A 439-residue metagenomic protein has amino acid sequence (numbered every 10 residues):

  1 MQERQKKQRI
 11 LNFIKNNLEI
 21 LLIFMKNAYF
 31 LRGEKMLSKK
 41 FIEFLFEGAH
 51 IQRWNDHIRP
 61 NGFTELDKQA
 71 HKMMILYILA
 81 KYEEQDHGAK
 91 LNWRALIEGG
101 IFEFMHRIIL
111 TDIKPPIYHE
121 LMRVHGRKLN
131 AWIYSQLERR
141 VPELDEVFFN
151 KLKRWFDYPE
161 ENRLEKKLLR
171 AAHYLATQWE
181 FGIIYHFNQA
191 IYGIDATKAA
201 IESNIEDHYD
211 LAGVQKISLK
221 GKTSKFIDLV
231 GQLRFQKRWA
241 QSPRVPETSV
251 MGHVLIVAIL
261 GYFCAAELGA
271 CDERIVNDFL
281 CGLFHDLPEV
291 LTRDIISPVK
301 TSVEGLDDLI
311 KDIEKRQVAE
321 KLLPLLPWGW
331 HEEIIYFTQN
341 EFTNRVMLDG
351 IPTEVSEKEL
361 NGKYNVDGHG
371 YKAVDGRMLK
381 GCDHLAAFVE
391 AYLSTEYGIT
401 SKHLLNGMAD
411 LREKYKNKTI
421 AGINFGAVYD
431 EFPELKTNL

Functional and structural regions predicted by a protein language model:
F13-L439: Alpha-helical, largely C-terminal catalytic domains that coordinate divalent metal ions via clustered Asp/Glu/His
